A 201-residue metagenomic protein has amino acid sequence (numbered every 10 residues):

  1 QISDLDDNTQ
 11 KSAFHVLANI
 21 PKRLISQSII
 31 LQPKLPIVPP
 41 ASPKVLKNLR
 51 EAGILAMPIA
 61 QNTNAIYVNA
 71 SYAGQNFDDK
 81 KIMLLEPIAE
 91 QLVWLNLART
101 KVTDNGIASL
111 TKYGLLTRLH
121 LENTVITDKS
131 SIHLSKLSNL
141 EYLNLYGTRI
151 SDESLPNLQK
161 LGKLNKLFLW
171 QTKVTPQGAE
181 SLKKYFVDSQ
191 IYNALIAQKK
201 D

Functional and structural regions predicted by a protein language model:
Q1-T117, N123, K129-H133, E153 (+1 more regions): N-terminal capping/linker segments that flank leucine-rich repeat
